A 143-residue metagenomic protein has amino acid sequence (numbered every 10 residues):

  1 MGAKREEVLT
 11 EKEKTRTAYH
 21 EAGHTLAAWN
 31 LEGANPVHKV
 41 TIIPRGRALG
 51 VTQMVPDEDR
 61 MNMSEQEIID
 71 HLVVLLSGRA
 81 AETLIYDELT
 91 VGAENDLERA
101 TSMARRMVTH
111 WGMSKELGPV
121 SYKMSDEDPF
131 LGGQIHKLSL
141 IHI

Functional and structural regions predicted by a protein language model:
M1-A3: Hydrophobic alpha-helical transmembrane segments of multi-pass inner membrane proteins, especially in bacterial systems
R5-E6, W29: Hydrophobic alpha-helical segments, principally membrane-spanning helices and signal/leader peptides
E6-R16: Short pre-active-site segment immediately N-terminal to the catalytic Zn-binding motif
K14-Y19, T25-I141: Soluble catalytic regions of large protease machineries
